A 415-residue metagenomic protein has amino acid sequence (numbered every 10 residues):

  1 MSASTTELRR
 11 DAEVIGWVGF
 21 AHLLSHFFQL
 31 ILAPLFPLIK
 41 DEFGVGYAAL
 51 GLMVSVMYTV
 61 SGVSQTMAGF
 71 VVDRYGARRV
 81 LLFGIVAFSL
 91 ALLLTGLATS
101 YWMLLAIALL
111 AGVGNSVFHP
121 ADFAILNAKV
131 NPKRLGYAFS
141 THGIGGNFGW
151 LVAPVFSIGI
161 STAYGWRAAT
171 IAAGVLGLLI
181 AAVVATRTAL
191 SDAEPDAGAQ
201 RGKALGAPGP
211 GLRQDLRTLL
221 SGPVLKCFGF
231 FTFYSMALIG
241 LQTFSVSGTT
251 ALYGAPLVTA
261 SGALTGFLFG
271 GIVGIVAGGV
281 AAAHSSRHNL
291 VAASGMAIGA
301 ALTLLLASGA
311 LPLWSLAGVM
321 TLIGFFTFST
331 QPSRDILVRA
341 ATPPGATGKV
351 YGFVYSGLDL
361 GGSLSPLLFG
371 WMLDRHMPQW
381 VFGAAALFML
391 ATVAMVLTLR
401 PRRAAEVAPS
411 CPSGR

Functional and structural regions predicted by a protein language model:
S2-R9, E194-K226: Juxtamembrane intracellular "pre-TM" segments in multi-pass secondary transporters
L32-A33, P223-L268, I272: Extracytoplasmic gate region of multi-pass secondary transporters
V63-T99: Conserved MFS/SLC helix-loop-helix module at the cytosolic interface between two early adjacent transmembrane helices
S64-G76, I275-R287, L373-D374: Helix-to-loop junctions at the C-terminal end of transmembrane segments in multipass secondary transporters
R74-I85, A283-M296: Cytoplasmic membrane-interface "Motif A"-like loop-to-helix N-cap segments of 12-TM Major Facilitator Superfamily
I107-G146: Cytoplasmic helix-loop-helix junction between adjacent transmembrane helices in 12-TM secondary transporters
H142-L190: Helix-loop-helix hairpin linking two adjacent transmembrane segments in secondary transporters
H288-R334: C-terminal transmembrane helical hairpin of 12-TM major facilitator-type secondary transporters
